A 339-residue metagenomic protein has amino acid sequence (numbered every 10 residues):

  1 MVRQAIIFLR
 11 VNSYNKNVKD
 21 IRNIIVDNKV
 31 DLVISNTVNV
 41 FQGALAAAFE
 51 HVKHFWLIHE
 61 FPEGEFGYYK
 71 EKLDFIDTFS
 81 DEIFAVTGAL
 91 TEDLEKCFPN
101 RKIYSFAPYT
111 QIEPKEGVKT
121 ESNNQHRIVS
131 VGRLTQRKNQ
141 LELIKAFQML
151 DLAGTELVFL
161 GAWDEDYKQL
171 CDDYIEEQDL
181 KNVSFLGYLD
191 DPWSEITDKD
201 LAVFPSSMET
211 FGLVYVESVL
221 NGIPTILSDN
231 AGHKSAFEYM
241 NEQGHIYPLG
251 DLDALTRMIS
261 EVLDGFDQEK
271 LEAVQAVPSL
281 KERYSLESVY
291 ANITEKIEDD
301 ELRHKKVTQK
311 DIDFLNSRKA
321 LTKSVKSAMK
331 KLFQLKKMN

Functional and structural regions predicted by a protein language model:
T78-K115: Donor nucleotide-sugar binding/catalytic pocket of nucleotide-sugar-dependent glycosyltransferases
H126, R133-M149: A conserved mid-protein helix/loop that constitutes part of the nucleotide-sugar donor-binding site
V131, E156-Q169, F185: Glycosyltransferase donor-sugar binding loop
Y188, S207: Aromatic "clamp/platform" in nucleotide-sugar-dependent glycosyltransferases that forms part of the donor/acceptor
G212-Y215, H233: Short glycine/serine-rich donor-binding loops of glycosyltransferases
P224-S228: Short hydrophobic beta-strand element within catalytic cores of glycosyltransferases and related nucleotide-activated
N241-D253, S260-D267: Conserved acidic donor-binding segment of nucleotide-sugar-dependent glycosyltransferases
D267-K323: A charged, aromatic-enriched C-terminal amphipathic alpha-helix characteristic of glycosyltransferases across folds
